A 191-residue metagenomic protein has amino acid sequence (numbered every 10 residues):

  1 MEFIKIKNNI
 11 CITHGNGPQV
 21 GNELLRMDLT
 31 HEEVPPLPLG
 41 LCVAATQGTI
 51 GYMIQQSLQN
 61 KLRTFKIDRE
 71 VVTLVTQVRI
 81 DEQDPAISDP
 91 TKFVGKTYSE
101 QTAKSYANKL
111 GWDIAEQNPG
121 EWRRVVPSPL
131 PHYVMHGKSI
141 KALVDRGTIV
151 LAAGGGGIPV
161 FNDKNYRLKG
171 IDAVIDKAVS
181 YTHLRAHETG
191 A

Functional and structural regions predicted by a protein language model:
M1-C11, L24: N-terminal glycine-/serine-/threonine-rich phosphate-binding loop
N8-C11, E70-T73, K141-A142, T148-L151 (+3 more regions): Structural motif
G17, G21-E32: Glycine-rich loop at the start of a catalytic domain that most often binds anionic cofactors/ligands
G17-G21, I80-E82, I158-V160: Short, active-site-adjacent cap segments at secondary-structure transitions
H31-V150: Ligand-binding beta-strand-loop-alpha-helix segment within the catalytic cores of soluble metabolic enzymes
G120-P127, F161-I171: Short, basic, glycine/proline-bearing loop/turn elements
L168-L184: Gly/Ser/Thr-rich active-site loops/lids in small-molecule metabolic enzymes that frequently grip phosphoryl groups
H183-A186, G190-A191: Single conserved hydrophobic/aromatic residue that forms the stacking wall/gate of nucleotide- or nucleobase-binding
